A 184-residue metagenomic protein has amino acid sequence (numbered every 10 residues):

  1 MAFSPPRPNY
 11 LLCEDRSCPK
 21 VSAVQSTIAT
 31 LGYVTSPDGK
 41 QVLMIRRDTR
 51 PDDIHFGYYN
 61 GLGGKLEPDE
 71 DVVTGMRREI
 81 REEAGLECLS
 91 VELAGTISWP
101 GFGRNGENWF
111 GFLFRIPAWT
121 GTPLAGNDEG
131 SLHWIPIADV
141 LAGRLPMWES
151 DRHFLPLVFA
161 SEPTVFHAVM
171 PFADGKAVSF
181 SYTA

Functional and structural regions predicted by a protein language model:
Y10-C18: Short Pro/Gly-enriched beta-strand edge/turn motifs at strand-loop
C18-L43, K65: Conserved N-terminal beta-strand and adjoining loop/helix that marks the start of the Nudix/MutT-like hydrolase domain
D52-G57, N108: A conserved beta-turn-beta hairpin within the catalytic core of GNAT-like acetyltransferases that forms part
Y59-E67: Short histidine-centered catalytic/ligand-binding loop motif
L66-L89, W99-H153, L157, S179-A184: Unchanged
A160-A184: Charged phosphate-binding loop/patch that engages nucleotide di/tri-phosphates or the phosphate backbone of nucleic
